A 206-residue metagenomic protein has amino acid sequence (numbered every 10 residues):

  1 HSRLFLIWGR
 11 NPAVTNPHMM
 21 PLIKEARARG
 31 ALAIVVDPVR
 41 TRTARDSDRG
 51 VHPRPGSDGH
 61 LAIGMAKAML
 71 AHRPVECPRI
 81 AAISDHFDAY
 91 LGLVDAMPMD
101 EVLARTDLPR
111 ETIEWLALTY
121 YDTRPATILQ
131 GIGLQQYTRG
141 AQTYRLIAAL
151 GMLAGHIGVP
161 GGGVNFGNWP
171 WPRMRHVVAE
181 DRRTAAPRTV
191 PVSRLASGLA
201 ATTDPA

Functional and structural regions predicted by a protein language model:
H1-V159, V164, N168-W171, E180-A206: Cofactor-pocket helix-loop regions in the catalytic cores of large enzyme subunits
M174-R175: Extracellular/periplasmic loop regions
